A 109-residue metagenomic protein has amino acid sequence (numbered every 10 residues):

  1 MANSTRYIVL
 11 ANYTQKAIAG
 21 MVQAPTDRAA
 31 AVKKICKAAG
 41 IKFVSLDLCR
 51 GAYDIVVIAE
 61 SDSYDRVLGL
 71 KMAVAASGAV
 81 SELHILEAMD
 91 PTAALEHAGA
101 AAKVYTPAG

Functional and structural regions predicted by a protein language model:
M1-K34, K42-V44, G51, P91-G109: Short S/T/G/P-rich N-terminal loop/turn motif that feeds into the first structured element of a domain
I8-N12, D47-L70: Short, well-ordered beta-strand segments in beta-rich or mixed alpha/beta enzyme and ligand-binding folds
G20, V57-I58, I85: Short N-terminal micro-motifs specific to bacterial/archaeal maturation and metal-cluster initiation sites
K33-C36, V74: Conserved hydrophobic residues forming the short capping helix/wall of the S-adenosyl-L-methionine
K37, S63-D65, I85, L95 (+1 more regions): Short alpha-helix boundary/capping motifs
G40-D47, E82-H84: A short linear hydrophobic-aromatic micro-motif
S61-M89: An amphipathic, aromatic/His-enriched active-site/gating alpha helix that lines ligand/cofactor pockets
